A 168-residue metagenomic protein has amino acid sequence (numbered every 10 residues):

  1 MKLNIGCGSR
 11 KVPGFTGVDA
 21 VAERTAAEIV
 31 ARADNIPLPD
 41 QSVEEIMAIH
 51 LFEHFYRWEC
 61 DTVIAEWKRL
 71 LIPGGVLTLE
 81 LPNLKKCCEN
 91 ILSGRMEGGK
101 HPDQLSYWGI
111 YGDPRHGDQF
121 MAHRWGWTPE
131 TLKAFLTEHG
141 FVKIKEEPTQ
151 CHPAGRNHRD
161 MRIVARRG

Functional and structural regions predicted by a protein language model:
M1, H50, A134-E138: N-terminal start-of-chain detector that recognizes signal peptides and the immediate post-cleavage beginning
K2-C87, I163-G168: Conserved SAM-binding loop
E59-T62, E66-K68, I72, V76-G168: S-adenosyl-L-methionine-dependent methyltransferase catalytic module, highlighting the catalytic core
